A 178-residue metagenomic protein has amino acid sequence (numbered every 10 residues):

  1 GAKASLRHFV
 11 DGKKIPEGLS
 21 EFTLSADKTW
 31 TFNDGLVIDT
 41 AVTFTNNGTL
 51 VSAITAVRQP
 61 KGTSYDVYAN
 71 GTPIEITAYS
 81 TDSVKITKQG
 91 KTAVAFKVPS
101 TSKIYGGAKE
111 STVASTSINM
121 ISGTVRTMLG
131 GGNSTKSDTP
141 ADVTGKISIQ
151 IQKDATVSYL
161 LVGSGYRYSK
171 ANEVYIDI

Functional and structural regions predicted by a protein language model:
G1-L6, D11-T127, N133-I178: Surface-exposed loop/turn motifs in large extracellular/passenger domains
